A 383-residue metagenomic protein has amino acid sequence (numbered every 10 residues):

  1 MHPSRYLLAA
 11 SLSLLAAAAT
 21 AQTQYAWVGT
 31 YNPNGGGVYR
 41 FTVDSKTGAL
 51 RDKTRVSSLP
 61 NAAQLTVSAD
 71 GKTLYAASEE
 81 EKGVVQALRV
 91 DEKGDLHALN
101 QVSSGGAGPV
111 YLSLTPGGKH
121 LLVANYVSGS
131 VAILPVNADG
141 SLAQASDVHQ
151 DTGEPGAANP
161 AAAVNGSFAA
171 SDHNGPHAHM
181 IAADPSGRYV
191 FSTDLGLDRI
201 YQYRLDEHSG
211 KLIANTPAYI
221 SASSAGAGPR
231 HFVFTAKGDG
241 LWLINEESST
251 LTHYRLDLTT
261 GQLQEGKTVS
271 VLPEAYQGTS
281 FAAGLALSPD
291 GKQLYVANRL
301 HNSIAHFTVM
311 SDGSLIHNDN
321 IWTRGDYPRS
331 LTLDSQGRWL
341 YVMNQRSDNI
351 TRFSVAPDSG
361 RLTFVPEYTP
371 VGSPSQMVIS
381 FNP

Functional and structural regions predicted by a protein language model:
A21-V43: An edge-strand/N-cap motif at the start of beta-rich repeat modules
Y31-P33, E79-E81, Y126, V136 (+7 more regions): Short loop/turn segments immediately following the C-termini of beta-strands
F41-G48, L88-D95, I133-Q144, Y203-L212 (+3 more regions): Short loop/turn segments immediately following beta-strands, especially the blade-tip and inter-blade linker loops
R51-S57, H97-S103, S146, N165-S171 (+4 more regions): A short beta-strand motif characteristic of beta-propeller blades
D52-G118: Blade-loop segments of beta-propeller domains
L59-D70, G105-P116, H120, D151-G187 (+4 more regions): Beta-rich, blade/repeat-based domains predominating in secreted/periplasmic proteins but also intracellular
Q345-T351, A356, T363-P383: Blade-level signature of beta-propeller repeat domains, shared across WD40, Kelch, NHL, RCC1 and BNR/Asp-box propellers
